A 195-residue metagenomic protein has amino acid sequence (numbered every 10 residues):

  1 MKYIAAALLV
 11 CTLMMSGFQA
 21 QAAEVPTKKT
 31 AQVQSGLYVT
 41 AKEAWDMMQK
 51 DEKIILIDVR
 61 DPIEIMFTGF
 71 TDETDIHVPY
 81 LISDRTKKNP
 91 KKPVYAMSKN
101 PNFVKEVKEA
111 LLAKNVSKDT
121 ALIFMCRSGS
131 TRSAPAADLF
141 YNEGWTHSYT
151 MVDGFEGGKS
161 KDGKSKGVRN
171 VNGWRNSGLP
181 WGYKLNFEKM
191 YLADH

Functional and structural regions predicted by a protein language model:
M1-I4: Positively charged n-region of N-terminal signal peptides that target proteins for export
A6-S16: Bacterial N-terminal signal peptides
A20-E43, M47-Q49, M66-A121, T131-H195: Rhodanese-like catalytic fold shared by cysteine-dependent sulfurtransferases and DSP/PTP-type phosphatases
I55-R60: Short hydrophobic beta-strand that contains or immediately precedes a catalytic carboxylate
I63: Glycine-rich nucleotide phosphate-binding loop and flanking beta-alpha elements of Rossmann-like dinucleotide-binding
M125-C126: Short, surface-exposed ligand- or partner-binding patches at beta-edge/loop junctions that are enriched in aromatics
